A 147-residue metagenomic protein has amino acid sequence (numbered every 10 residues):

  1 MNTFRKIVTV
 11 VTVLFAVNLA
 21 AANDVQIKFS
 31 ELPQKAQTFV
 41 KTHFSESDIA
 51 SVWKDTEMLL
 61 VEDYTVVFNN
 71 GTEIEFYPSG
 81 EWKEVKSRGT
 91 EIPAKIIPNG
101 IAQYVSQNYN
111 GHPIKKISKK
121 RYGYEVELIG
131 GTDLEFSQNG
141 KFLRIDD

Functional and structural regions predicted by a protein language model:
M1-I27, V40: Bacterial Sec-dependent N-terminal signal peptides
N23-D147: Interaction-mediating elements
